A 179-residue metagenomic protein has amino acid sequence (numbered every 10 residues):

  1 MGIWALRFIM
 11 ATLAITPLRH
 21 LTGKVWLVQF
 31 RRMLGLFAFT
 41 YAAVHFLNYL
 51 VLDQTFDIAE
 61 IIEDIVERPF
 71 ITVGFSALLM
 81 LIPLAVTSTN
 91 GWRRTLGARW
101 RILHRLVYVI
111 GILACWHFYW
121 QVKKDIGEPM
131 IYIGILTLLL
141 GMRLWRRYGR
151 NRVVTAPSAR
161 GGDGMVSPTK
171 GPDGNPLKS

Functional and structural regions predicted by a protein language model:
M1-S179: Membrane-embedded alpha-helical bundles that constitute the cytochrome b-like, heme-associated redox core of multi-pass
